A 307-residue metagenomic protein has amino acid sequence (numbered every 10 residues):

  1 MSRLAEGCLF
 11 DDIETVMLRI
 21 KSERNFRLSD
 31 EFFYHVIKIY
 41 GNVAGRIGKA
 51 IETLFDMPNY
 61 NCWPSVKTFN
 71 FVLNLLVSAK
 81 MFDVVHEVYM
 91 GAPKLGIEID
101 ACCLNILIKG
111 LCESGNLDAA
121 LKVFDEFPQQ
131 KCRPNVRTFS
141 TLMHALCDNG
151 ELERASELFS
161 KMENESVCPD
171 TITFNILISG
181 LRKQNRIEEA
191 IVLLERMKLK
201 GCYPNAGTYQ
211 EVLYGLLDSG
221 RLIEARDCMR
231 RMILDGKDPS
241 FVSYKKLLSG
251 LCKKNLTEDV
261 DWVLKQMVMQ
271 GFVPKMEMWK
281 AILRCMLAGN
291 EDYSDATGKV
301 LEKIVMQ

Functional and structural regions predicted by a protein language model:
M1-G7, T15-R19, D30-N42, K67-N74: Non-membrane alpha-helical segments in proteins
C8, R24-N25, N61, K80 (+10 more regions): Inter-helix linker motif
I13, S29-Y34, A50, S65-N70 (+18 more regions): Pentatricopeptide repeat
V16, T53, V88, V123 (+5 more regions): Alpha-helical solenoid repeat scaffolds, predominantly canonical TPR units
L181, N185-R284, A288, A296-K299: Structured C-terminal portions of repeat-based eukaryotic scaffold domains
